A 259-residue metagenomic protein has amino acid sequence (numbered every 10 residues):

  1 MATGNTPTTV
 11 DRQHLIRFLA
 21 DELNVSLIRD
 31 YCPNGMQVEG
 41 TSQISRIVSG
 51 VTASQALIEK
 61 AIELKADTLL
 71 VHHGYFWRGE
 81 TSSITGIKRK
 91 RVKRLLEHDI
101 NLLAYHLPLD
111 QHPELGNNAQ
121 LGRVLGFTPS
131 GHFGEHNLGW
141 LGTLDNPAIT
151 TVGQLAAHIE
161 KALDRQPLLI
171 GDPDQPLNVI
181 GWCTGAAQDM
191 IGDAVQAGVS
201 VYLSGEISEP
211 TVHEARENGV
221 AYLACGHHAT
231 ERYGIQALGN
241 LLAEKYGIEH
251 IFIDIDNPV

Functional and structural regions predicted by a protein language model:
M1-V259: Active-site catalytic microenvironments in core metabolic enzymes, especially phosphate/sugar-handling
